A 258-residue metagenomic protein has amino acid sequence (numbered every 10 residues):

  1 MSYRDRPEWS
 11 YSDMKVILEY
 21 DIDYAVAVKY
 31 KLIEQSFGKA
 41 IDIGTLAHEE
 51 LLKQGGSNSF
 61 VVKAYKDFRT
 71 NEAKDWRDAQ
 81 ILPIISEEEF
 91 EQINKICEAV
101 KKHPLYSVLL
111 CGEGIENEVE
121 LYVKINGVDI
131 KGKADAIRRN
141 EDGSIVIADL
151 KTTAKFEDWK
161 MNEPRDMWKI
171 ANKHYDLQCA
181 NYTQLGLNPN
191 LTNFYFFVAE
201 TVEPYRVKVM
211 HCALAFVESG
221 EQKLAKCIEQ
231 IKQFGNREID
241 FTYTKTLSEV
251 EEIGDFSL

Functional and structural regions predicted by a protein language model:
M1-K133, T244-E249: Metal-dependent nuclease catalytic cores that hydrolyze phosphodiester bonds in DNA/RNA, characterized by
Q35-S36, I81-I85, W159-K173, A213-A215: Short histidine-centered catalytic/ligand-binding loop motif
L51-G56, T152-K155, L187, K232: Hydrophobic/aromatic-lined pockets within catalytic cores
V61, E157-M161, Y195-F197: Short acidic alpha-helical/loop segments enriched in Asp/Glu that coordinate divalent cations
F90, A171-D176, N181-L258: Metal-dependent nuclease catalytic regions and adjoining charged, substrate-binding loops involved in nucleic-acid end
Y106-C111, R138-I145, G186-N193: Secondary-structure boundary elements
E116, R138, V146-L150, N193-V198: A structural signal for short, well-ordered beta-strand segments and their strand-loop junctions that often border
G132-R165, Y182: Conserved catalytic cores of phosphodiester-cleaving nucleases, focusing on short active-site segments
